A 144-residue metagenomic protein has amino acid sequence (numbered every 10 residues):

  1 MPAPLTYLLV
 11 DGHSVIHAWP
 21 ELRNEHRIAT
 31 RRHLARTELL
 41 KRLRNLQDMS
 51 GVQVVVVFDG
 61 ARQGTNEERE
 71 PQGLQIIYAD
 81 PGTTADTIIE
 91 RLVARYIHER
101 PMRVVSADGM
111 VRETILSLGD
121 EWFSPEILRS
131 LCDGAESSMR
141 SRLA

Functional and structural regions predicted by a protein language model:
P2-V10, S14-A144: Nuclease catalytic cores that cleave nucleic-acid phosphodiester bonds, predominantly acidic two-metal-ion
